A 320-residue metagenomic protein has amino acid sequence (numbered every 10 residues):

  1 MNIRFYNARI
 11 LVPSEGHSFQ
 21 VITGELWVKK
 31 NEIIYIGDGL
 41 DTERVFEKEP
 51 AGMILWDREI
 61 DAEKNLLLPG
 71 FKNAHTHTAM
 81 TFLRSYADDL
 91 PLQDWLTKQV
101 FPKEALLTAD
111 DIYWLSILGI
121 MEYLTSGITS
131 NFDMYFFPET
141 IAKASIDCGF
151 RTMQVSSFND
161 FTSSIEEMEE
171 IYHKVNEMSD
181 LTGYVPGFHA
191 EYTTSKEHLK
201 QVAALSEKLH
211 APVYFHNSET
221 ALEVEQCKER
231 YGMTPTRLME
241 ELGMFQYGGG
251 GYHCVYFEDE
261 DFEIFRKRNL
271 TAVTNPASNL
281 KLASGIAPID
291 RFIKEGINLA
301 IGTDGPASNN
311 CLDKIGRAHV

Functional and structural regions predicted by a protein language model:
M1-K48: N-terminal metal-binding scaffold of metallo-dependent hydrolase/deaminase domains
N2, T23-L26, E59, E63 (+1 more regions): Conserved N-terminal beta-strand of ABC nucleotide-binding domains
I3-N7, R44-Q93, I117, M121-T125: Replace "His-x-His-based motif
A8, L26, N31, K64 (+9 more regions): Divalent metal-coordination and catalytic microenvironments
G70-A74, N131-F132, T152-V155, Y184-F188 (+4 more regions): Hydrophobic faces of well-ordered beta-strands that scaffold small-molecule active sites in alpha/beta enzyme cores
R84-G149, E169-M178: Alpha-helical scaffold segments that flank or form the walls of functional sites
T140-V255: Metal-coordinating catalytic core of metallo-dependent amide/deamination hydrolases
T194, M244-H319: Active-site-adjacent C-terminal substructures of enzyme catalytic domains
